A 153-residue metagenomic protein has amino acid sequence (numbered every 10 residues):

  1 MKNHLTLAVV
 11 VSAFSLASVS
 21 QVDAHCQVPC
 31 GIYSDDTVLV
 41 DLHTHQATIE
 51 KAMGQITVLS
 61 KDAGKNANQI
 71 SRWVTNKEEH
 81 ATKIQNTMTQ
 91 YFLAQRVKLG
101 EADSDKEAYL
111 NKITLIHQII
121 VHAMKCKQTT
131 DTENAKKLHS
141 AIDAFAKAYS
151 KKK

Functional and structural regions predicted by a protein language model:
M1-A8: Bacterial N-terminal signal peptides that target proteins for export
F14-V22: C-terminal segment of classical bacterial N-terminal signal peptides
V22-K65: Immediate post-signal-peptide N-terminus of mature secreted/exported proteins
V38-H45, W73, K77-H80, I84 (+2 more regions): Amphipathic alpha-helix face/heptad-repeat signature
M53-F92: Alpha-helical segments in soluble extracytoplasmic regions
M53-K65, Q95, L99, A123-T130 (+1 more regions): Secondary-structure edge/capping motif, primarily at the C-terminal ends of alpha-helices and the immediately following
T87-E107: Short, solvent-exposed, charged loop/turn and helix-capping segments that join or cap alpha-helices on peripheral
K106-K153: Helix-rich interaction surfaces within compact, conserved domain-sized segments that mediate assembly or partner
